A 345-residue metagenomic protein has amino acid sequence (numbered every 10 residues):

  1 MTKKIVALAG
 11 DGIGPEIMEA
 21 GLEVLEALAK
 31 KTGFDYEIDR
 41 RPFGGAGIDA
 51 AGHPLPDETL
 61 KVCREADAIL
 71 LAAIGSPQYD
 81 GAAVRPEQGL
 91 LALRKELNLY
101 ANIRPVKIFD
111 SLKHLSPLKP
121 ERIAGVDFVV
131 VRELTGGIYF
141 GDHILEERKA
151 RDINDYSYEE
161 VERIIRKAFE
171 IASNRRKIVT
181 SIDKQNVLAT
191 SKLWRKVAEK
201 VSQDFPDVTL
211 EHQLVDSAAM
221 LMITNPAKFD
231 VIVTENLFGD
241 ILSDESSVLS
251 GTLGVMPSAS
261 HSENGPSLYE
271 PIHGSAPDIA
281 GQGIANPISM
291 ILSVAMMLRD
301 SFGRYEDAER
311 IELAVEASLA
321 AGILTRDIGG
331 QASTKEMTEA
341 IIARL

Functional and structural regions predicted by a protein language model:
V6-E23, A27-A29, E147-D216, K228: Glycine-rich phosphate/diphosphate-binding loop of Rossmann-like nucleotide-binding domains
D11-G14, D67, V131, A168 (+5 more regions): Buried hydrophobic positions in well-ordered alpha/beta secondary-structure cores of metabolic enzymes
G21, L25, A198, M290-S301 (+1 more regions): Buried hydrophobic packing segments
G33-D57, M222: N-terminal beta-loop-helix "entrance" segment that forms/cooperates in small-molecule cofactor or anionic ligand
G45-I48, K107, H114, M222-I323: Glycine-rich phosphate/nucleotide-binding loop
D49-N154, L237: N-terminal glycine-rich phosphate/adenylate-binding segment common to multiple enzyme folds
S111, Q213-M220: Short acidic loop-to-helix transition motifs that present clustered carboxylates
T135-S181, Q185-V187, F205, R310 (+1 more regions): Glycine-rich phosphate/pyrophosphate-binding loop and the adjoining helix
